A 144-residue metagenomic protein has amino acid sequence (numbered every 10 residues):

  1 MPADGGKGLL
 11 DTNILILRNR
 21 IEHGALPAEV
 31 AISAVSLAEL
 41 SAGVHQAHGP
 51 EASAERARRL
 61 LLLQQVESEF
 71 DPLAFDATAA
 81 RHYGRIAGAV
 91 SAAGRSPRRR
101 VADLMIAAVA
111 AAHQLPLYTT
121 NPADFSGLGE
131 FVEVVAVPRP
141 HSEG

Functional and structural regions predicted by a protein language model:
P2-G8, R18-A108, S126-G144: PIN-domain endoribonuclease scaffold, especially VapC-family toxins
D11: Conserved catalytic-loop position in the HRD/HxD motif
A111: Anion (oxyanion) recognition and catalysis
T120: Conserved acidic donor-binding loop of glycosyltransferase catalytic domains
A123: Flexible glycine-rich beta->alpha loop in the catalytic core of nucleotide-sugar glycosyltransferases
